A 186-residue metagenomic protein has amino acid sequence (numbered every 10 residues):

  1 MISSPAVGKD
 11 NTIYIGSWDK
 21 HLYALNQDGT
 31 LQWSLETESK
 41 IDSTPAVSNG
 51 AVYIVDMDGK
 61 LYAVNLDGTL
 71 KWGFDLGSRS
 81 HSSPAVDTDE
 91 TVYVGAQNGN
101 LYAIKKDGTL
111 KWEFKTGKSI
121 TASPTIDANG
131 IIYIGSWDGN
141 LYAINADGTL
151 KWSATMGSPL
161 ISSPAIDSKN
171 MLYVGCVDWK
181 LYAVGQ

Functional and structural regions predicted by a protein language model:
M1-Q186: Extracytoplasmic/lumenal domain signature
